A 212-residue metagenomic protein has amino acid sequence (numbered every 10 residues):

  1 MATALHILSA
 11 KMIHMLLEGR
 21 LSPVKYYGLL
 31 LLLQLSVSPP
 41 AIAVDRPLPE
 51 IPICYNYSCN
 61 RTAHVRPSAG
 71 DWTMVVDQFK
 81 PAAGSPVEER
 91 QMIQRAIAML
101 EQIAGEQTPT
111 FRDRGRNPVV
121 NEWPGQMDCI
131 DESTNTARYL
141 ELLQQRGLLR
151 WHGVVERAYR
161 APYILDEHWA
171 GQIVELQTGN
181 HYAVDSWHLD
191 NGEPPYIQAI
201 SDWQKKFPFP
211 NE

Functional and structural regions predicted by a protein language model:
M1-P23: N-terminal secretory signal peptides that target proteins for export/translocation
Y27-S36: Bacterial N-terminal signal peptides
P39-A43: Sec/Tat signal peptide C-region and signal peptidase I cleavage site
V44-R61: Short N-terminal segments immediately surrounding and downstream of signal-peptide cleavage
Y55, C59-N60, P67-G84, D113-E122: Acidic/histidine-rich, surface-exposed loop or edge segments in extracytoplasmic proteins
G70-A104: N-terminal, post-signal-peptide region of Sec/Tat-exported proteins
I97-H152: Mid-length scaffold segments of soluble, non-membrane domains
E141-W203: Hydrophobic/aromatic-rich core segments of domains that either
